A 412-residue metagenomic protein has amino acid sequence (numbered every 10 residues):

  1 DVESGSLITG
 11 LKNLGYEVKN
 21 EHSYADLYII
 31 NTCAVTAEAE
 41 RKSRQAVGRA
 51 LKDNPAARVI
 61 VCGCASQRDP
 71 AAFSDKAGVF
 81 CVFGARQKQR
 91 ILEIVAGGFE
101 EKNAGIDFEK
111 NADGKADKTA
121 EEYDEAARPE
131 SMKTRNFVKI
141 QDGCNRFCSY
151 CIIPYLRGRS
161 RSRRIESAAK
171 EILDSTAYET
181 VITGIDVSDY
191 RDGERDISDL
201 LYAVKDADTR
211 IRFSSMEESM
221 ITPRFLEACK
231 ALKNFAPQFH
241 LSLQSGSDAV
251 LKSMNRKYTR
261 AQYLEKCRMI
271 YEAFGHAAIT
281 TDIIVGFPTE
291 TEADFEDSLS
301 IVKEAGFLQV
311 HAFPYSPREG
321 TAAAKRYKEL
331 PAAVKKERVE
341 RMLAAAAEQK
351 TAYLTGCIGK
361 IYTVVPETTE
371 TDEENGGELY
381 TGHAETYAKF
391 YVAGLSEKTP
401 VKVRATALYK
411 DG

Functional and structural regions predicted by a protein language model:
D1-D189, R224, F239, A261-E272 (+4 more regions): Proteins enriched for Cys/Gly/acidic motifs involved in redox and nucleic-acid/cofactor modification
V59-G63, R68-D69, T176-E292, K303: Conserved SAM/AdoMet-binding glycine-rich loop
C64, G143, I185, S242-G246 (+3 more regions): Generic beta-structure capping elements
S131-K133, C144-N145, F235, S245 (+5 more regions): Short flexible coil/turn linkers enriched for glycine and charged/polar residues that connect secondary-structure
L241, D282, V302, V310 (+3 more regions): Hydrophobic, well-ordered secondary-structure elements that form the walls of internal hydrophobic environments
L251-M254, A322-R326: Short acidic, glycine/proline-rich loop/turn micro-motifs
K325-G412: Terminal RNA-binding accessory module
